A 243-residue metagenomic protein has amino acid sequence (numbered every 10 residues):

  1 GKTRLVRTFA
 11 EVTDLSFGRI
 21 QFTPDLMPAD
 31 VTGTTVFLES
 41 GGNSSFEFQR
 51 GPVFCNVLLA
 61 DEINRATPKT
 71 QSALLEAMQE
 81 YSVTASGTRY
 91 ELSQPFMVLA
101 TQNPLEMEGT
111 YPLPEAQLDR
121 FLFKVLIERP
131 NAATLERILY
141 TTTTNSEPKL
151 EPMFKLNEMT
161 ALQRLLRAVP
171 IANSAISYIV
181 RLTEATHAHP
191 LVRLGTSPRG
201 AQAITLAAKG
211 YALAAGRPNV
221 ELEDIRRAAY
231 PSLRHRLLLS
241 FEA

Functional and structural regions predicted by a protein language model:
G1-T23: Walker A/P-loop
S16-P28, G87-Q94: Short beta-strand-centered segment that lines the nucleotide-binding/catalytic pocket of NTP-utilizing
L38-L59: Conserved alpha-helical scaffold flanking the Walker A/P-loop in AAA+ ATPase domains
L38-N43, A66, T70, M78-V169 (+1 more regions): Canonical AAA+ ATPase core
D61-E62, A73: Walker B catalytic acidic pair
P95, T101, M153-K155, I176-S177 (+1 more regions): Conserved C-terminal helix/linker of AAA+ ATPases
K149-A201: Conserved AAA+ ATPase small/helical "lid" subdomain
T186-A243: C-terminal engagement/docking regions of AAA+ P-loop ATPases
